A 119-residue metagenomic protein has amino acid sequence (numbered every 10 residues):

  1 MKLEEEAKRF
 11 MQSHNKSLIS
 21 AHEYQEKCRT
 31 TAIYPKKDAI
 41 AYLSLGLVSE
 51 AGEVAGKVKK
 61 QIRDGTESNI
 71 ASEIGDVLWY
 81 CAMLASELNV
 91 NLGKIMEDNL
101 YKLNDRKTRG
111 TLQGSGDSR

Functional and structural regions predicted by a protein language model:
M1-I74, L78-R119: Flexible "arm" and connector segments at domain edges
